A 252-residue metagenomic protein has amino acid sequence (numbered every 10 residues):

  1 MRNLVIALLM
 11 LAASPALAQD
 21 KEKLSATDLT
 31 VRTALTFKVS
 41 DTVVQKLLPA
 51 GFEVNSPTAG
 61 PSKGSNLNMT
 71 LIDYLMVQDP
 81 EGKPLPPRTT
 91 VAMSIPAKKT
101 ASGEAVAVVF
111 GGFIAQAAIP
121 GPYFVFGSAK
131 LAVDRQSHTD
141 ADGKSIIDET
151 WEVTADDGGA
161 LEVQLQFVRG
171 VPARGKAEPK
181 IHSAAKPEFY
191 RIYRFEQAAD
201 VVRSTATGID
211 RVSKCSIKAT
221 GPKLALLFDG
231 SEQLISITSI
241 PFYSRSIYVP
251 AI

Functional and structural regions predicted by a protein language model:
M1-L4: Positively charged n-region of N-terminal signal peptides that target proteins for export
I6-L11: Hydrophobic alpha-helical targeting segments used for export or membrane insertion
A13-P15: N-terminal signal peptide c-region/cleavage motif recognized by signal peptidases
Q19-Y74, T205, D210-K223, L227-S231 (+2 more regions): N-terminal domain-onset segments
T42-L47, N66-D73, L85-P86, P122-K130 (+3 more regions): Short linear motifs at secondary-structure transitions and domain/linker junctions
N55-G60, A92, A117-A118, R174-K176: Short, surface-exposed linear patches
Y74-A155: Aromatic- and glycine-enriched beta-alpha-beta binding-site module
S128-I252: Interaction-surface and assembly-scaffold signal
